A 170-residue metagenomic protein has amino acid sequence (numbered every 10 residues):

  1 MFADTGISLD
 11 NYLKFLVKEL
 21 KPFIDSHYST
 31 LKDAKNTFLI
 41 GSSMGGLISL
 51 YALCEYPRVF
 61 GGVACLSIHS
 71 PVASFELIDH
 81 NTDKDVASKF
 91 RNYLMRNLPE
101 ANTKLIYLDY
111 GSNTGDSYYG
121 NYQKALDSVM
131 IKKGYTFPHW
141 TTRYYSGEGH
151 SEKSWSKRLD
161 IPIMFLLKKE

Functional and structural regions predicted by a protein language model:
M1-E170: Non-catalytic cap/lid and distal C-terminal segments of serine-dependent acyl enzymes
